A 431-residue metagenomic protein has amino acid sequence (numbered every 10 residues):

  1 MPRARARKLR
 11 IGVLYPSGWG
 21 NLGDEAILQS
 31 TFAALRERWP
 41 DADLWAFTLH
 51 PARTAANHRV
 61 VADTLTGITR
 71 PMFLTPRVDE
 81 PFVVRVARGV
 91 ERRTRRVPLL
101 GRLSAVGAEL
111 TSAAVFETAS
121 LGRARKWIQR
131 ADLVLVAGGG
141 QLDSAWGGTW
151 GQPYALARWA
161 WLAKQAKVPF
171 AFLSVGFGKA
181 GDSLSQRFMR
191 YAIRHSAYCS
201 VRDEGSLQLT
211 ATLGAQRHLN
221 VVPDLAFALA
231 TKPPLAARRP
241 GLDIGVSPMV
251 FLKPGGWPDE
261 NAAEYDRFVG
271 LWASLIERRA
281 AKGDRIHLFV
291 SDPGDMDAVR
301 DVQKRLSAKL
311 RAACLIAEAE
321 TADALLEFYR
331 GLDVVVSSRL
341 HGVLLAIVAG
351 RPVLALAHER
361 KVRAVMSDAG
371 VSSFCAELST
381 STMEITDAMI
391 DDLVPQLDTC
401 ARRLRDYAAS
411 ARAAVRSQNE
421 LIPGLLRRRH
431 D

Functional and structural regions predicted by a protein language model:
M1-D431: Active-site anion-handling motifs in enzyme catalytic cores
